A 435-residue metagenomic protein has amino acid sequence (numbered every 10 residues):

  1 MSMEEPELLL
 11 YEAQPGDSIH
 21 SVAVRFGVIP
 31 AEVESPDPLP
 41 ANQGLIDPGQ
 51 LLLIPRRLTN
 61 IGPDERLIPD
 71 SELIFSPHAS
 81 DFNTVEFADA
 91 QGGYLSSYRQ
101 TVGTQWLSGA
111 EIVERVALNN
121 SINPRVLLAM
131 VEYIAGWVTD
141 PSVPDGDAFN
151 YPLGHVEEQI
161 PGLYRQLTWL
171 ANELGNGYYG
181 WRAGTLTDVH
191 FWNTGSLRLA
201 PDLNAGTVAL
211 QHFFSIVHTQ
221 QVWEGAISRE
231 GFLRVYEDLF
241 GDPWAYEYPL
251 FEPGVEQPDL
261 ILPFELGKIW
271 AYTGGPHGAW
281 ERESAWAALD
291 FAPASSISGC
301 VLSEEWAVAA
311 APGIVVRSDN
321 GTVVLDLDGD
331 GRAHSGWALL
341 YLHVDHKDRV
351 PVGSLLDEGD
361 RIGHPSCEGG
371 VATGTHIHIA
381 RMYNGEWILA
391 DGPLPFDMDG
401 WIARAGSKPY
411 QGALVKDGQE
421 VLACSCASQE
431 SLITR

Functional and structural regions predicted by a protein language model:
M1-I29, Q50-L52, R56, I68-R115: Primarily a LysM-type cell-wall glycan-binding module
A13, S18-P36, G49, A117 (+6 more regions): Short alpha-helical segments in extracytoplasmic peptidoglycan/chitin-binding modules and envelope-associated proteins
L95-N119, R125-L128, I134-S142, H155-D202 (+1 more regions): Alpha-helical segment that forms one wall of the substrate-binding/catalytic cleft in peptidoglycan-active domains
G154-T273, Y410-R435: Non-catalytic cell-wall polysaccharide-engagement segments
E252-V255, D259, W270-A309, Y341: Short glycine/threonine/proline-enriched tight-turn/helix- or strand-capping micro-motif at secondary-structure
P258, V301, V308, P351-D357 (+1 more regions): Acidic, glycine-rich catalytic/binding loops that coordinate metals and/or anionic ligands
Y272, A309, G313-V315, G353-P365: A structural signal for short beta-strand/turn segments enriched in small hydrophobics and glycine
L302-V352, G374-H376: Zn2+-dependent peptidoglycan hydrolase active-site motif and core
